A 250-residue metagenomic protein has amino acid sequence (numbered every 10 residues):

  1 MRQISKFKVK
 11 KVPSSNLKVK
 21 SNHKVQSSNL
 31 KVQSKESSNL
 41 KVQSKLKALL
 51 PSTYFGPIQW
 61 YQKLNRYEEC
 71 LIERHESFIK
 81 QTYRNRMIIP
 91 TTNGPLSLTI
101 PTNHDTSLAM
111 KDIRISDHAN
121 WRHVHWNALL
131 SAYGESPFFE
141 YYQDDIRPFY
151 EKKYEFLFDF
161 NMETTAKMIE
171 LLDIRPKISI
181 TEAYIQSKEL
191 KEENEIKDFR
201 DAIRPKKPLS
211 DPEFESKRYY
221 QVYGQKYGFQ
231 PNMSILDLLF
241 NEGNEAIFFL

Functional and structural regions predicted by a protein language model:
R2, K11, Q43-L250: Residues lining hydrophobic/aromatic ligand-binding pockets adjacent to catalytic sites
V9-Q43: Long, intrinsically disordered low-complexity tandem-repeat segments
